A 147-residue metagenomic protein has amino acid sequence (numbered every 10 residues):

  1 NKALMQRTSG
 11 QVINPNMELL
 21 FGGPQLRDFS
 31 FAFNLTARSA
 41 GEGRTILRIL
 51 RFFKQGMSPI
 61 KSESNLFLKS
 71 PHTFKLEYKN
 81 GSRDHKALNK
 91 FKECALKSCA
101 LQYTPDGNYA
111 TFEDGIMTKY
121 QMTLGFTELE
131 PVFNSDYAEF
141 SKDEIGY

Functional and structural regions predicted by a protein language model:
N1-Y147: Acidic, Ser/Thr- and Gly-enriched intrinsically disordered low-complexity segments
